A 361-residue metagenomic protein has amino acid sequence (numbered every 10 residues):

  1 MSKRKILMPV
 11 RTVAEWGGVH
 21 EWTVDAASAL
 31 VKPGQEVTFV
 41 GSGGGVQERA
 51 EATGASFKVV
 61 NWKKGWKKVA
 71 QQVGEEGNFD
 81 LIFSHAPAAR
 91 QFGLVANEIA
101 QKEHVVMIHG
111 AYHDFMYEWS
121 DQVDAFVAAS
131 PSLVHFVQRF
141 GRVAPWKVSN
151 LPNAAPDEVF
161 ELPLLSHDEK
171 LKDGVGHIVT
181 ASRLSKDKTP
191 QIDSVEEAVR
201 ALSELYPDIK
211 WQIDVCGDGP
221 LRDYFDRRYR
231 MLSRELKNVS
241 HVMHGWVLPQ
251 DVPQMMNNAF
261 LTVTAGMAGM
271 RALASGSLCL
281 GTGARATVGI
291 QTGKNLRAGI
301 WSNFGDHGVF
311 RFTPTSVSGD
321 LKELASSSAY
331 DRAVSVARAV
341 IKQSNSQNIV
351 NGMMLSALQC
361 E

Functional and structural regions predicted by a protein language model:
K5-P9, E169-R200, D214: Conserved donor-binding/catalytic core segment of Leloir-type glycosyltransferases
P9-K63, G219-F225: N-terminal strand-loop element at the rim of the active site of nucleotide-sugar-dependent glycosyltransferases
G18, L165-S166, F310-Q359: A charged, aromatic-enriched C-terminal amphipathic alpha-helix characteristic of glycosyltransferases across folds
S56, F225-V247: Nucleotide-activated donor-binding/catalytic signature segment of Leloir-type glycosyltransferases, i.e., the conserved
S84-R90, I108: Short His-centered aromatic/hydrophobic patch
Y117, A154-V175, T189-I192: Acidic anion/phosphate-binding donor-loop and adjacent secondary structure in glycosyltransferase catalytic cores
D124-V148, A155-V159: A short, active-site helix/loop in glycosyltransferases that binds the activated sugar's phosphate group
A286-L324: Change "using UDP/GDP/dTDP sugars" to "using nucleotide sugars
